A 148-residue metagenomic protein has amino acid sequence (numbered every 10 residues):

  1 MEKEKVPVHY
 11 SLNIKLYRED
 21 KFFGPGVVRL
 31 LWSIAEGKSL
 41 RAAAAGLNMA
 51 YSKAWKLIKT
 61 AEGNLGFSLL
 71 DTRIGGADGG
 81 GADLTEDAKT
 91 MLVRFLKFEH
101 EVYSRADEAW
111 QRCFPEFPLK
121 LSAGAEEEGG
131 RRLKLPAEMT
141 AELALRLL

Functional and structural regions predicted by a protein language model:
K5-E19: Short, Lys/Arg-enriched N-terminal segment that forms or immediately precedes the first helix of a structured domain
I34-A45: Short helix-boundary/capping micro-motifs
N48-M49: Central "turn" residue of the DNA-binding helix-turn-helix
L57: Residues within the DNA-recognition helix of helix-turn-helix
G63-S68: Residue cluster at the C-terminal edge of the helix-turn-helix DNA-binding motif
T72-F98: Basic, amphipathic "hinge/linker" alpha-helix immediately C-terminal to the N-terminal HTH DNA-binding motif
T90-L148: Helix-turn-helix/homeodomain-like alpha-helical modules used for DNA recognition and transcription-factor dimerization
